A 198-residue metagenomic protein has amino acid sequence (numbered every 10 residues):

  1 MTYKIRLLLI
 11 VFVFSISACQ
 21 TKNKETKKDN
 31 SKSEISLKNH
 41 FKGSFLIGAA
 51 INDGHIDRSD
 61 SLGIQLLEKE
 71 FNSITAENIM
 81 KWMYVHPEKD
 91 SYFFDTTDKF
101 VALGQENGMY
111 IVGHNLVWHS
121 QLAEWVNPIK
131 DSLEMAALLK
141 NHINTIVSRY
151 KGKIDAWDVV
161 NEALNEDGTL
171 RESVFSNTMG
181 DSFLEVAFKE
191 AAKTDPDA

Functional and structural regions predicted by a protein language model:
M1-S33: Bacterial Sec-dependent N-terminal signal peptides
R6-L8, S33, R58-S59, Y84 (+1 more regions): Short, functionally important structural connectors and interaction interfaces within domains
V13, E68, S148-K151: Alpha-helix termination/capping residues and helix-transition junctions
E25-S73, E77: Boundary/entry segment of secreted carbohydrate-active catalytic domains
A50-G63, W82-D95, L164-E166: Acidic-and-aromatic substrate-binding clefts and catalytic sites of carbohydrate-active enzymes
S73-P87, T96-A198: Substrate-binding cleft and catalytic face of glycoside hydrolase catalytic domains, especially the flexible beta-alpha
